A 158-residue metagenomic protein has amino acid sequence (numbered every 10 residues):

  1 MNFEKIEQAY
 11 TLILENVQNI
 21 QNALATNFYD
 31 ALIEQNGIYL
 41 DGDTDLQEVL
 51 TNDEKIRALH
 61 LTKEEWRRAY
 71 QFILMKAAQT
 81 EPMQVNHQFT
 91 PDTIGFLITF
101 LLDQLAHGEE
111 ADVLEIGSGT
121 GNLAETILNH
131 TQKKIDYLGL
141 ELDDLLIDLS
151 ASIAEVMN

Functional and structural regions predicted by a protein language model:
M1-A77: A short N-terminal interaction module
T80-T93: Class I SAM-dependent methyltransferase Rossmann-like catalytic core, especially the SAM/SAH-binding loop
D92-E109: Conserved alpha-helix/loop element of class I SAM-dependent methyltransferases that forms part of the SAM/SAH-binding
E109-G119: Conserved class I S-adenosyl-L-methionine
T120-K133: Conserved SAM-binding loop of SAM-dependent methyltransferases across substrates and taxa, primarily the Class I
D136-E141: Conserved SAM-binding motif I beta-strand of class I
L146: Conserved short alpha-helix immediately C-terminal to the canonical SAM/SAH-binding motif I of Rossmann-like
L149-N158: S-adenosyl-L-methionine
